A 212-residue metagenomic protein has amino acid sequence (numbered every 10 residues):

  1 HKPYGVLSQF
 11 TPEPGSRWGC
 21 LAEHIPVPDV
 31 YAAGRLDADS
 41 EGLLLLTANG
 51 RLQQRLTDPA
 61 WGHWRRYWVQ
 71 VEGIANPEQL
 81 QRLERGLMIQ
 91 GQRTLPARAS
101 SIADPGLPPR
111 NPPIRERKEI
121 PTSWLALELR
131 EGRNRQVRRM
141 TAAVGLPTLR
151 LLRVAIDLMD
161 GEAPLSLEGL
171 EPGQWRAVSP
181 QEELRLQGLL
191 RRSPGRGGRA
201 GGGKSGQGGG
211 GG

Functional and structural regions predicted by a protein language model:
H1-G195: RNA pseudouridine synthases
G195-G212: Intrinsically disordered, low-complexity arginine-rich tails of RNA-binding/processing proteins
